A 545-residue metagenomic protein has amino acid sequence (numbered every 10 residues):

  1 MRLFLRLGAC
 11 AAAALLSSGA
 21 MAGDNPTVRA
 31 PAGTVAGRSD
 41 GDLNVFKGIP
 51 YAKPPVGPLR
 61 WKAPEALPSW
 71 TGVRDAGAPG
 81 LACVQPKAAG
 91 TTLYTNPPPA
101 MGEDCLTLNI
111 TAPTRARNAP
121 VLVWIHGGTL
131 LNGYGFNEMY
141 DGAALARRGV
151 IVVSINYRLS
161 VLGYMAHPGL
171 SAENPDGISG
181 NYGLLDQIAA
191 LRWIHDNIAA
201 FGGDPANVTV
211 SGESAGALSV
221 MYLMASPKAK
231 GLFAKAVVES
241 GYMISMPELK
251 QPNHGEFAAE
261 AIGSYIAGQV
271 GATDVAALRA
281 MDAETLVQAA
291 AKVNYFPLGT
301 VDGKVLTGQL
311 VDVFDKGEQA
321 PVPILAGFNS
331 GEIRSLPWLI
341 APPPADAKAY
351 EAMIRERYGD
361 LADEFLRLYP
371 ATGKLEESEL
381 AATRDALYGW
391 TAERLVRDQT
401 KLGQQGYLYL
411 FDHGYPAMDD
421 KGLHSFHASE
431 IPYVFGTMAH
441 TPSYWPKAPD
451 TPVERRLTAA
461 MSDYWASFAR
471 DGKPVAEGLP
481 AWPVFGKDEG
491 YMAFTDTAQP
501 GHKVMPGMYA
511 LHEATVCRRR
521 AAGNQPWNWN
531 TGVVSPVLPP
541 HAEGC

Functional and structural regions predicted by a protein language model:
M1-G8: Bacterial N-terminal signal peptides that target proteins for export
G8-L16: Bacterial N-terminal signal peptides
S18-N181, Y444-M461, A469-G478, T497-A498 (+2 more regions): Non-catalytic accessory segments of hydrolases
Y94-N96, A189-R192, D196, M221-Y222 (+5 more regions): Substrate-access "cap/lid" subdomains that shape and gate the entrance to catalytic or ligand-binding pockets
M101, W390-C545: Mobile gating loops/cap/lid regions near enzyme active sites that modulate substrate access
A116-V121, R148-V153, D204-V208, A229-K235 (+2 more regions): Loop/turn elements at helix/coil->beta-strand transitions in domains of secreted/extracellular proteins
R117, P168-S211: Gly/Ser-rich "nucleophile elbow"/oxyanion-hole loop immediately N-terminal to the catalytic nucleophile in hydrolases
G212-Y222: Glycine-rich nucleophile elbow surrounding the catalytic serine of serine-hydrolase chemistry
